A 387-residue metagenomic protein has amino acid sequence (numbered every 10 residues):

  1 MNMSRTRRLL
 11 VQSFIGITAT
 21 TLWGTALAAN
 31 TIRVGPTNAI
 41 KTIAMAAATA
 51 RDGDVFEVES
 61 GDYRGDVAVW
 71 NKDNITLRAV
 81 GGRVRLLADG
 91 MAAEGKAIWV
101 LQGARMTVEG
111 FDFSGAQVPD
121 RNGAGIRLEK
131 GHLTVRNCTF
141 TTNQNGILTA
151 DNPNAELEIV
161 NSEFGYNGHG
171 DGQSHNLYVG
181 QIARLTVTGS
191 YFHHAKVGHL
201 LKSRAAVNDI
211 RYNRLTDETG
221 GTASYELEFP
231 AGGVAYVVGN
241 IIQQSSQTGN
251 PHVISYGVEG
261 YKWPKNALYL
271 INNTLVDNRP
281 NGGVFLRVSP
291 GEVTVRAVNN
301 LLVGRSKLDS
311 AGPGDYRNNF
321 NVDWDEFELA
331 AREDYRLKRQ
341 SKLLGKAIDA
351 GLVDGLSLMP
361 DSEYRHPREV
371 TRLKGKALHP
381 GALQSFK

Functional and structural regions predicted by a protein language model:
N2-S4: N-terminal hydrophobic targeting signals that begin at the initiator methionine
T6-V11: N-terminal export leaders
S13-I17: Sec-dependent N-terminal signal peptides
A19-M45, T49, S60-D62, E326-A330: Right-handed parallel beta-helix/beta-solenoid
A44, V55, E59-S60, R64-K387: Extracellular beta-rich repeat passengers
